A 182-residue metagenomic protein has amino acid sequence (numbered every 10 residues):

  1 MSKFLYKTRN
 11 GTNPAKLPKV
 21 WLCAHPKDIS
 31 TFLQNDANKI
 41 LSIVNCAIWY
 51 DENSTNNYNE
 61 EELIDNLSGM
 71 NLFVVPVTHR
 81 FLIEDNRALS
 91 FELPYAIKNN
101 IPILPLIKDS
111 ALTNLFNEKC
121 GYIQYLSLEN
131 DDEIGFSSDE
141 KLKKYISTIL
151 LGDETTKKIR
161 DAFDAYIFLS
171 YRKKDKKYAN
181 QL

Functional and structural regions predicted by a protein language model:
M1-P76, Y95-I101, A111, D139-L182: Conserved N-terminal substructure of TIR/SEFIR domains
L33-N35, N86-L89, N117-E118, N180-Q181: Short amphipathic alpha-helical segments
D65-L67, G121-Q124: Short, hinge-like loop/turn segments at secondary-structure boundaries
H79-I101, L115: Conserved TIR/SEFIR loop-to-helix hotspot centered on a Trp-containing motif with a nearby acidic residue
I103-L106: Conserved beta-strand/loop subsegment of P-loop NTPase cores
A111-I123: Glycine-rich, charge-decorated loop segments at or immediately adjacent to ligand/cofactor-binding or catalytic sites
Q124-G135: Short acidic-hydrophobic, aromatic-tinged amphipathic segments that line or gate anion-handling sites
